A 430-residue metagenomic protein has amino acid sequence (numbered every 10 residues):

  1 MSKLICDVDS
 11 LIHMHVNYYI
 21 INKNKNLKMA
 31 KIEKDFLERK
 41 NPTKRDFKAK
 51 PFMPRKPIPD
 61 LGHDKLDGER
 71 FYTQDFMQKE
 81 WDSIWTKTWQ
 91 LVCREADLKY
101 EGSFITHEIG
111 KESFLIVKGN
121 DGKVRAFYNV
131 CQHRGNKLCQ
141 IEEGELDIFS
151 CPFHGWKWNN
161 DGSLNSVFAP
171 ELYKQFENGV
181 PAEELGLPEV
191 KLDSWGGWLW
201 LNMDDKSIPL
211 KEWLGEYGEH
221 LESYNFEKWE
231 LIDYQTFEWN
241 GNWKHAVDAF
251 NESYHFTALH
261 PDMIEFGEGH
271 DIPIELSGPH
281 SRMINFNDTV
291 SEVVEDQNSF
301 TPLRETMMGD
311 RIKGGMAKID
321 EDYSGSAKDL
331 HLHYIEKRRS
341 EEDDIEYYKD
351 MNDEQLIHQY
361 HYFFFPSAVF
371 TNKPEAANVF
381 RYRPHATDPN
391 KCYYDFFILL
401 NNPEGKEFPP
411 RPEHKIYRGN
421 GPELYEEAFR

Functional and structural regions predicted by a protein language model:
H13-K28: Short, Lys/Arg-enriched N-terminal segments with co-localized hydrophobic residues within the first ~10-30 amino acids
M29-E33, K123, V190-D193, W198-R430: C-terminal catalytic domain of Rieske-type non-heme iron oxygenases
A30-I141, P188-D193: N-terminal pre-ligand scaffold of iron-sulfur
T86-K99, A169-F176, H361-P366: Short Pro/Gly-enriched beta-strand edge/turn motifs at strand-loop
L98-D205, K211-E219, S223: Rieske [2Fe-2S] iron-sulfur-binding domain
